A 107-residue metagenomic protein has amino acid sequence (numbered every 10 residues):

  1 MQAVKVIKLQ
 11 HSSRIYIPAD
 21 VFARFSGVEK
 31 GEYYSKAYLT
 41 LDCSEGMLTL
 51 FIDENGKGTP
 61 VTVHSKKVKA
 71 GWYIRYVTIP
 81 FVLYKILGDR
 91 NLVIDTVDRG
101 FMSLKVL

Functional and structural regions predicted by a protein language model:
M1-A19: N-terminal leader/targeting helix
M1-I7, F25-M47, K85-M102: A short beta-strand-loop micro-motif that forms or neighbors metal/cofactor- and ligand-binding patches at active-site
M1-K5, D53-V82: DNA polymerase sliding clamps and clamp-related checkpoint/processivity subunits
S13-V28, V68-K85: Short beta-strand-centered segments at strand-helix junctions
I15-I17, L48-I52, I74, V93-D95 (+1 more regions): Generic recognition of long tandem-repeat/solenoid scaffolds
P18, S26-V28, E32-Y33, L50-I52 (+2 more regions): Generic local-structure boundary detector
A19-V21, L41-C43, I52: Generic secondary-structure microfeatures
